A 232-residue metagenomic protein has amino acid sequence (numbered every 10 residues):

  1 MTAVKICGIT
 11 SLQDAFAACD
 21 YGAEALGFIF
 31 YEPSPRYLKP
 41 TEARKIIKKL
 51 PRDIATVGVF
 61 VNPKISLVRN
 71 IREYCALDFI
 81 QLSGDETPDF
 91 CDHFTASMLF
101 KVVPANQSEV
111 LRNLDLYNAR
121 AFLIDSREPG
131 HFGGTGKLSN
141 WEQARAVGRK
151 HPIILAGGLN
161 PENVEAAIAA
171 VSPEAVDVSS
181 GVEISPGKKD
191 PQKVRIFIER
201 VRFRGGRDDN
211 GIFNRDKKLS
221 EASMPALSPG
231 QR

Functional and structural regions predicted by a protein language model:
M1-S220, A226-R232: Conserved N-terminal beta1-alpha1 strand-loop-helix module at the mouth
